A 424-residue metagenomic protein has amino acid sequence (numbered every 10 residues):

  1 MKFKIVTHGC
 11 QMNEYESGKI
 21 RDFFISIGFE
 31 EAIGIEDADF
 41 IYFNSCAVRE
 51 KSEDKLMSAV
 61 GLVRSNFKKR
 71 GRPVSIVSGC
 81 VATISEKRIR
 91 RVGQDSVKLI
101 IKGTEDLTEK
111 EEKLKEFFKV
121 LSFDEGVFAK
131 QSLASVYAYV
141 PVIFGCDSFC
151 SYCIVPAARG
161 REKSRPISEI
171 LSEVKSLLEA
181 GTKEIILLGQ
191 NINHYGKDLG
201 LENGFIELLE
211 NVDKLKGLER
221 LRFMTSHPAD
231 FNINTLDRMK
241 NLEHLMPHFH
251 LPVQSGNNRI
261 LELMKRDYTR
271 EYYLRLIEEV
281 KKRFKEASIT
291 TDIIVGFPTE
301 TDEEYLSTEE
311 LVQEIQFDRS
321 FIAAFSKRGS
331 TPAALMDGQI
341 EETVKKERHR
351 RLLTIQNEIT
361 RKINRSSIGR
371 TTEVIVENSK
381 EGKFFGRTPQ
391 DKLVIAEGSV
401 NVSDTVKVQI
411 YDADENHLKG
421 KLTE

Functional and structural regions predicted by a protein language model:
M1-Y195, N234, L245, F249 (+5 more regions): Proteins enriched for Cys/Gly/acidic motifs involved in redox and nucleic-acid/cofactor modification
A47-S52, T182-N211, L215, H227-N234 (+2 more regions): Conserved glycine-rich "GG(E/T)P / GGGxP" loop and the immediately following alpha-helix in the radical SAM core
I76-V77, R222-M224: Short catalytic-loop micro-motif centered on adjacent basic/acidic residues
C150, I170, L187, F223 (+7 more regions): Conserved, mostly hydrophobic/aromatic
E179, I206-E207, K214-L221, F231-T291: Radical SAM/AdoMet-radical enzyme domain recognition
G189-D198, D230-N232, V253-M264, V295-D302 (+4 more regions): Flexible glycine/acidic-rich beta-alpha junction loops that bind and position SAM and/or redox cofactors in anaerobic
G200-N211, I233-P247, E300-D318, E342-E347 (+1 more regions): Short, electropositive alpha-helical surface patch
L335-E424: Terminal RNA-binding accessory module
